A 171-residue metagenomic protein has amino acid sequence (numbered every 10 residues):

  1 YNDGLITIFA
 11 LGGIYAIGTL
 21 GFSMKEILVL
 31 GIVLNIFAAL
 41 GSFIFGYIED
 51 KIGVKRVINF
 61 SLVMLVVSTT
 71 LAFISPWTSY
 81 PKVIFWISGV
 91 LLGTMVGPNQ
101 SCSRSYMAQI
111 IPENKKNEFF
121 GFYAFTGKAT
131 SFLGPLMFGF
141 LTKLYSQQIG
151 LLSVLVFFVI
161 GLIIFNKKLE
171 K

Functional and structural regions predicted by a protein language model:
A10-I27: Short amphipathic helix-loop junctions that connect adjacent transmembrane helices in Major Facilitator Superfamily/SLC
M24-K25, E113-Y123: Loop-to-transmembrane helix entry/capping segments in MFS-fold secondary transporters and related SLC/MFSD carriers
L40-V54, T142: Helix-to-loop junctions at the C-terminal end of transmembrane segments in multipass secondary transporters
K51-M64: Cytoplasmic membrane-interface "Motif A"-like loop-to-helix N-cap segments of 12-TM Major Facilitator Superfamily
V63-S79: C-terminal ends and interior cores of transmembrane alpha-helices in multi-pass membrane transporters/permeases
K82-P98: Hydrophobic core of transmembrane alpha-helices in multi-pass small-molecule transporters, especially MFS/SLC-type
P98-I111: Intracellular juxtamembrane helix-capping segments at the cytosolic ends of symmetry-related transmembrane helices
F140-F158: A membrane-interface helix-boundary motif in multi-pass transporters
